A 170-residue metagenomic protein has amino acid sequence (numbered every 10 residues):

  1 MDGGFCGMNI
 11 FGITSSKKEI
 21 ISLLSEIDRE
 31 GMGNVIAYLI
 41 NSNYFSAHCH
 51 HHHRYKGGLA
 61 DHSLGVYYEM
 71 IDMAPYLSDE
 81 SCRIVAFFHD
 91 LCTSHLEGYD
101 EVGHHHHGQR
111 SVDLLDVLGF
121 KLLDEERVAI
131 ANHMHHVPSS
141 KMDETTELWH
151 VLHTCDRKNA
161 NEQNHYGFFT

Functional and structural regions predicted by a protein language model:
D2-T170: Metal-dependent phosphohydrolase cores
